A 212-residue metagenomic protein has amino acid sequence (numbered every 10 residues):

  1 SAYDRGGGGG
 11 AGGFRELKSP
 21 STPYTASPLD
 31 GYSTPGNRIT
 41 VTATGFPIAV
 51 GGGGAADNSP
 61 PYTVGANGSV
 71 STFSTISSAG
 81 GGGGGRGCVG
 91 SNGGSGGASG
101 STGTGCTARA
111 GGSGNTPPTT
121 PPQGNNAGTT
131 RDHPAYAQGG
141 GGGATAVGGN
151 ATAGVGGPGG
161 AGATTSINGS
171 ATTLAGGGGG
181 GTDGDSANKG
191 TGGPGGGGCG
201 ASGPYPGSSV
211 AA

Functional and structural regions predicted by a protein language model:
S1-A212: Low-complexity, glycine/proline-biased repetitive segments and flexible coils/loops
